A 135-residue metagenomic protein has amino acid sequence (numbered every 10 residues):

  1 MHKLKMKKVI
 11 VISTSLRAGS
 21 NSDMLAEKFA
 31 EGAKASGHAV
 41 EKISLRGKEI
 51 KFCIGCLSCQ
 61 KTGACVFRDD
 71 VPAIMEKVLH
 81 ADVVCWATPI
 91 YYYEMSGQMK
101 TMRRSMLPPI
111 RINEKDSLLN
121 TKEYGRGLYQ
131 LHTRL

Functional and structural regions predicted by a protein language model:
M1-I112: N-terminal beta1-alpha1-beta2 submodule of the flavodoxin-like/Rossmannoid cofactor-binding fold
Q98, R111-L135: Short, glycine-/small-residue-rich phosphate/pyrophosphate-handling segment
